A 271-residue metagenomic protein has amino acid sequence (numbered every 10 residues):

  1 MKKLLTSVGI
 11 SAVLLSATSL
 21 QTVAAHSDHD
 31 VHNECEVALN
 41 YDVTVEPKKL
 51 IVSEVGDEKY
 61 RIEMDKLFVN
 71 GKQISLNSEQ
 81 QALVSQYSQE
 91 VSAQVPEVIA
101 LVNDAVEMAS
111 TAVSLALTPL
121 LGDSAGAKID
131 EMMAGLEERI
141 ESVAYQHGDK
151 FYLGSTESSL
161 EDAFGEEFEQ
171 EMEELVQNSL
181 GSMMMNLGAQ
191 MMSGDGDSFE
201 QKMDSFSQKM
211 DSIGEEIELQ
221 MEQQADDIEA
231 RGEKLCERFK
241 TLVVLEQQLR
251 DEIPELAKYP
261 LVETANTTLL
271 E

Functional and structural regions predicted by a protein language model:
M1-A24: Gram-negative bacterial Sec-dependent N-terminal signal peptides
L5, S78, S155: Solvent-exposed, flexible loop/coil residues
G9, T18-S19, L121-G122, S193-G194 (+1 more regions): Short, flexible coil/linker elements and helix-boundary hinge sites characteristic of intrinsically disordered
T18, T22, L67, N77-E79 (+14 more regions): General N-terminal targeting signals
V23-G135: N-terminal Sec/ER secretory leader and immediately downstream segment of secreted/extracellular precursors
M108-T111, A125-G148, M183-L187, R250-T267: Short, surface-exposed, charge-dense and proline/glycine-enriched linear segments
I129-D226: Extended amphipathic alpha-helical interaction segments
D204-E271: A cross-kingdom marker for long, charged
